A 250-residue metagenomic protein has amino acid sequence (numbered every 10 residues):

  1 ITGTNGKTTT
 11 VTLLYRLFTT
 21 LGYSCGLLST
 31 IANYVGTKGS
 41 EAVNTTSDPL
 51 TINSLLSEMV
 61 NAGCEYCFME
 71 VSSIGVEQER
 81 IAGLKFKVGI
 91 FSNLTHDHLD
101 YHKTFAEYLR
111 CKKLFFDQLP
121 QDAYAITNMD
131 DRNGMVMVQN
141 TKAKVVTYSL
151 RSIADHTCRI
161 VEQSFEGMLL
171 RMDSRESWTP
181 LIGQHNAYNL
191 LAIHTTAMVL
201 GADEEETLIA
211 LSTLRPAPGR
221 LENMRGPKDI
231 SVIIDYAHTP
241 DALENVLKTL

Functional and structural regions predicted by a protein language model:
I1-M129, N133-K142, D173, A197: Phosphate-binding loop of NTP-binding sites
T45-D48, N186, T239: Short, conserved glycine- and acidic-residue-centered signature motifs in active-site or ligand-binding loops
T51, A192, A242: Charged catalytic carboxylate motif
L55, T207, L243-V246: Hydrophobic side chains in well-ordered alpha-helices
A62, F86-V232: Acidic, Mg2+-coordinating active-site environments of NTP-dependent enzymes
I74-E77, T157, E244-L247: Glycine-rich, charged/polar anion/phosphate-binding loops that engage phosphate groups from diverse ligands
D235: Conserved phosphate/oxyanion-binding catalytic-loop motifs
H238-L250: AMP-binding/adenylate-forming catalytic core of the ANL superfamily
